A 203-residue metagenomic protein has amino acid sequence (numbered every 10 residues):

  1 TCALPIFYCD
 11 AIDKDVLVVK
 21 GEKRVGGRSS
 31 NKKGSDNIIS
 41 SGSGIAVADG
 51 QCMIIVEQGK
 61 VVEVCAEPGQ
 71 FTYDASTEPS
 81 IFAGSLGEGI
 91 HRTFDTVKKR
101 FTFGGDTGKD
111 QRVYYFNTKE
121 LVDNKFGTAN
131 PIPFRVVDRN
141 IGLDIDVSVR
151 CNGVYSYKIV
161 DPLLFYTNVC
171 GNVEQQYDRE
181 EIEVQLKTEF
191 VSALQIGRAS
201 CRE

Functional and structural regions predicted by a protein language model:
C2-L4, E203: Short, small-residue-biased leader/transition segments that mark boundaries at the very start of proteins
I6-E22, S40: N-terminal, Lys/Arg-enriched amphipathic/low-complexity engagement segments that precede the first folded domain
E22-K33, Q70-D74: A short glycine/small-residue-enriched secondary-structure motif
S29-G44, N130-V137: Short linear interaction motifs
A46, K60-R202: Amphipathic, interface-forming alpha-helical segments with heptad-repeat character
A48-G50: Extracellular or lumenal secretory-pathway regions
